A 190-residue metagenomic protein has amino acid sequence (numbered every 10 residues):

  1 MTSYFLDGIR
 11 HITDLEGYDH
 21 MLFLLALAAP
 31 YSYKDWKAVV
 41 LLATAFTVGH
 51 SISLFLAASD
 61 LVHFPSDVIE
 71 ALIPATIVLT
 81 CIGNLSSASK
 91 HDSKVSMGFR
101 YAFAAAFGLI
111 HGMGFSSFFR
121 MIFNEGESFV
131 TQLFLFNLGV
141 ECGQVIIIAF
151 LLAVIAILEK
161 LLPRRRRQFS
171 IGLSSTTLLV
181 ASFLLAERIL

Functional and structural regions predicted by a protein language model:
M1-L190: Membrane metalloprotein/metal-transporter helix-bundle signature
